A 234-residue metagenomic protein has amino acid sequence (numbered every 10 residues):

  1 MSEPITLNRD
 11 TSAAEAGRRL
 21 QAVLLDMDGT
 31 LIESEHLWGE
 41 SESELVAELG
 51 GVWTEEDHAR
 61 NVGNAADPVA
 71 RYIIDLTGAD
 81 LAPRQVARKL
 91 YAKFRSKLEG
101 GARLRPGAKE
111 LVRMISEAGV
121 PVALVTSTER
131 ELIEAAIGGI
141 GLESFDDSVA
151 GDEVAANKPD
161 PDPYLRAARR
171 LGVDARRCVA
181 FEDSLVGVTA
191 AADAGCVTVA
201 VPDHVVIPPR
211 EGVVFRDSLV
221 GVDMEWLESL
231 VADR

Functional and structural regions predicted by a protein language model:
M1-Q21, R113-S116, E129-R234: Asp-based, Mg2+/Mn2+-dependent phosphohydrolase catalytic module
E3-A118: N-terminal helical cap/lid subdomain that shapes the substrate entry/recognition surface in HAD-like hydrolases
T30, T126-T128: Conserved phosphate-coupling serine/threonine residues in phosphotransfer and NTP-handling enzymes
E33, L124, F181-E182: Short beta-strand scaffold positions
E99-R103, S127, D193: Short, flexible loop segments at the rims of nucleotide/cofactor-binding pockets, characterized by
